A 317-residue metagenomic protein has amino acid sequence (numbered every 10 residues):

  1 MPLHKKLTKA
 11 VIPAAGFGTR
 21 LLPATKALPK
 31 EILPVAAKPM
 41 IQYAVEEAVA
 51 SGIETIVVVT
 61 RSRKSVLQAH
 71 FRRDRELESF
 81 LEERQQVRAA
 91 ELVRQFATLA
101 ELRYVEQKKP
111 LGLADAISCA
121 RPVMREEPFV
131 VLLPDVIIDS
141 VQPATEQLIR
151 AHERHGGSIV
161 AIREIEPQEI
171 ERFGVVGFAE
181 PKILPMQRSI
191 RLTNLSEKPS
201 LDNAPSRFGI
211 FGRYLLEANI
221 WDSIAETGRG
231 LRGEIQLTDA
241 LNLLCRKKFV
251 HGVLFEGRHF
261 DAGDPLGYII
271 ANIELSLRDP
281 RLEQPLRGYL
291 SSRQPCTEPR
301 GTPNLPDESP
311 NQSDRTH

Functional and structural regions predicted by a protein language model:
M1-I12, R20, P34, K38-V131 (+2 more regions): Conserved N-terminal catalytic core of the sugar/cofactor nucleotidyltransferase
M1-L3, S51-E54, R72-R73, A151-H155 (+2 more regions): Terminal amphipathic alpha-helical/low-complexity segments used for targeting or macromolecular assembly
A15, T60-R61, P134, R163 (+1 more regions): Cofactor-binding loop segments of dinucleotide-utilizing enzymes, especially the Rossmann-like FAD- and NAD(P)+-binding
G16, S62, V136, P143 (+2 more regions): Alpha-helix/helix-capping structural signal
F17, L28, R63, E256-R258 (+1 more regions): A generic "binding-loop/recognition-motif" signal
I32, L102-Y104, S158, V250-G252 (+1 more regions): Conserved beta-strand scaffold positions in the cores of enzyme catalytic domains, especially in NTP/NDP-utilizing
A90-A100, L184-S189, L244-C245: Short, conserved catalytic or adaptor-binding loops enriched in Gly and charged residues
I137-D222, T227, L231, L305 (+1 more regions): Conserved core of the sugar-phosphate nucleotidyltransferase
